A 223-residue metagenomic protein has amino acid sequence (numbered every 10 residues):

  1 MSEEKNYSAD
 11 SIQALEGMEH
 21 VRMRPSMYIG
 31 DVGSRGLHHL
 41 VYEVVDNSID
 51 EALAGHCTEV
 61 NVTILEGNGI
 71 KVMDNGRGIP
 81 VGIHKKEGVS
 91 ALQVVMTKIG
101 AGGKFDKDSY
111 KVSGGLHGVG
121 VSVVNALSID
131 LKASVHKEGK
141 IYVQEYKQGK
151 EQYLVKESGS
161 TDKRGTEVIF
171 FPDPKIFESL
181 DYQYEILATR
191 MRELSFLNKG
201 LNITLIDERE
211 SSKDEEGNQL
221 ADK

Functional and structural regions predicted by a protein language model:
M1-V45, Q93-M96: Bergerat-fold GHKL ATPase/HATPase_c domain
S2-D10, N68-A91, G102-K223: GHKL-type ATPase core
H20-M23, M27, D50, A54 (+2 more regions): Conserved helix-loop functional segments at active or binding sites
G33-L37, I64, L116: Secondary-structure capping and boundary motifs in well-ordered enzyme cores
R35-T58, G120-L127: Conserved ATP-binding N-box helix of the HATPase_c
S48-I49, L53, L65-G67, V72-N75: Long, structured ligand/cofactor-binding scaffold of large enzymes
T58-I64: A conserved short beta-strand within the histidine kinase catalytic ATPase domain
